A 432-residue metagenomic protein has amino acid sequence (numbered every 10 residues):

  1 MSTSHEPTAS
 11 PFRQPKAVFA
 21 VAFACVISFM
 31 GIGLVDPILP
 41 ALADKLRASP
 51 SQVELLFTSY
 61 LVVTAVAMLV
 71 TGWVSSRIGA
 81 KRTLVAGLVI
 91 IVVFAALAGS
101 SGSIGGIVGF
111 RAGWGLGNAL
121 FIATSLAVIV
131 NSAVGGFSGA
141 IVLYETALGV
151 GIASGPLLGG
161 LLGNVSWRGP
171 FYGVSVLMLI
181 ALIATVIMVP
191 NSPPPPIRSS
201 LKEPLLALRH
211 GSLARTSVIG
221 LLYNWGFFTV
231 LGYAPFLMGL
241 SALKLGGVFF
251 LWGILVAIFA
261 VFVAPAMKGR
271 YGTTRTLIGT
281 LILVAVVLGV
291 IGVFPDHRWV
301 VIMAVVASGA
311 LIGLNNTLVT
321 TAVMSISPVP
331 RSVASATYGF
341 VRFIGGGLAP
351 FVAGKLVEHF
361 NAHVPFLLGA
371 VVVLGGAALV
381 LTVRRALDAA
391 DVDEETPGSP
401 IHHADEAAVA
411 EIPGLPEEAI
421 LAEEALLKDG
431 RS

Functional and structural regions predicted by a protein language model:
T3-F12, P190-S217: Juxtamembrane intracellular "pre-TM" segments in multi-pass secondary transporters
R47, G79, S100-G105, V134 (+1 more regions): Helix-breaking motifs and short loop linkers at transmembrane-helix boundaries and internal kinks in secondary membrane
A65-G102: Conserved MFS/SLC helix-loop-helix module at the cytosolic interface between two early adjacent transmembrane helices
M68-G79, F259-T273, V357: Helix-to-loop junctions at the C-terminal end of transmembrane segments in multipass secondary transporters
F110-V150: Cytoplasmic helix-loop-helix junction between adjacent transmembrane helices in 12-TM secondary transporters
G135, V142-V186: Helix-loop-helix hairpin linking two adjacent transmembrane segments in secondary transporters
S175-P194, L379-R384: C-terminal membrane-cytosol helix-exit motif in multi-pass small-molecule transporters
T274-V319: C-terminal transmembrane helical hairpin of 12-TM major facilitator-type secondary transporters
